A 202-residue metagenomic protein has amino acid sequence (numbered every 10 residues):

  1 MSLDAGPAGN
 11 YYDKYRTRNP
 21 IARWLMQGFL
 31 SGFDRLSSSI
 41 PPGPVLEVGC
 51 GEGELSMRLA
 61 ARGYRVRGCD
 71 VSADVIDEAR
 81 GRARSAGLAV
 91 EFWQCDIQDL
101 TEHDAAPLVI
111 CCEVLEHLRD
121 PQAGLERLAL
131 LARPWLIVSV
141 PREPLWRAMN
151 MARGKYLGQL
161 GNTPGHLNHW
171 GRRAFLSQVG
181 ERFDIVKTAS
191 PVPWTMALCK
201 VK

Functional and structural regions predicted by a protein language model:
M1-A105, C112, A123-L125, G154 (+2 more regions): Conserved N-terminal segment of class I S-adenosyl-L-methionine
M57, D120-P121, R147-M149: Short glycine-/acidic-enriched loop or helix-start segments at secondary-structure transitions that form or flank
R62, L131-A132: Short, structured coil segments at secondary-structure junctions
C112-L115, S139: Residues lining the SAM
L118-R119, A132-R133: Helix-to-beta-strand junctions that scaffold the AdoMet/dcAdoMet cofactor pocket in Class I SAM-dependent enzymes
L128: Class I S-adenosylmethionine-dependent transferase superfamily signal
R133-P141: Conserved beta-strand signature within the Rossmann-like core of class I S-adenosyl-L-methionine
L145-K155: Short, flexible, mixed-charge acidic loops at enzyme active sites
